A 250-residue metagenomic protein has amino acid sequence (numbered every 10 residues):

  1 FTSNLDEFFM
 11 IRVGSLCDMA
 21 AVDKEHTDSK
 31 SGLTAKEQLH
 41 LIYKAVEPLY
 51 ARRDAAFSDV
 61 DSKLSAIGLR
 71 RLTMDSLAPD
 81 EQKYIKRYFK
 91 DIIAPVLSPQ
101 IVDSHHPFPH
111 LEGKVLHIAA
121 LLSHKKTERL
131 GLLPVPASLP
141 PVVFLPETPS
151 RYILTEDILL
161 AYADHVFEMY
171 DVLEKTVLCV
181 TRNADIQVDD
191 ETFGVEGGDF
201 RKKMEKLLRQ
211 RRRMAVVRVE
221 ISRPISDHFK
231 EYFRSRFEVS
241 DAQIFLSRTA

Functional and structural regions predicted by a protein language model:
F1-A250: N-terminal non-catalytic structural scaffold regions of very large proteins
